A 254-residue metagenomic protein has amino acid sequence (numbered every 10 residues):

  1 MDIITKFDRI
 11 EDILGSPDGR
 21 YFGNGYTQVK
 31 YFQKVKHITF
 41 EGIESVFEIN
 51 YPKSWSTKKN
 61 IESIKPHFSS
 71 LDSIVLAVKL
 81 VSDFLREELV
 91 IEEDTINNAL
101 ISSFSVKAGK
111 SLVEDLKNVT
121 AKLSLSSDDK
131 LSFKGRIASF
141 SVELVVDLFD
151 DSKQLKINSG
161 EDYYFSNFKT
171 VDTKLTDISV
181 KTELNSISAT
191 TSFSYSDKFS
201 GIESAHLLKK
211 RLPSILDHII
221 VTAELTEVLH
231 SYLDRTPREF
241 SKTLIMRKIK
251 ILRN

Functional and structural regions predicted by a protein language model:
M1-I61, V146-P213: Non-catalytic linker/capping segments at the edges of enzyme domains
D12-L14, G23, Q28-F40, S63 (+2 more regions): Low-complexity, repetitive regions of proteins mediating host interaction that are extracellular, surface-exposed
F47-W55, E93-F104: A short glycine/small-residue-enriched secondary-structure motif
I64-F68, T95-S103, L207-L216: Glycine-rich, flexible loop segments associated with nucleotide phosphate handling
H67-E93, P213-R238: Active-site helix/loop of acyl-thioester processing domains in fatty-acid/polyketide metabolism, spanning hotdog-fold
V78, I96-A99, Y163-F168, E224-V228 (+1 more regions): Short linear motifs at secondary-structure transitions and domain/linker junctions
T95-V146, K248-N254: Hydrophobic beta-sheet segments that form the core/acyl-binding groove of ACP/CoA-dependent acyl-chain-processing
T191, Y195-N254: Acidic/His-leaning functional-site neighborhoods
